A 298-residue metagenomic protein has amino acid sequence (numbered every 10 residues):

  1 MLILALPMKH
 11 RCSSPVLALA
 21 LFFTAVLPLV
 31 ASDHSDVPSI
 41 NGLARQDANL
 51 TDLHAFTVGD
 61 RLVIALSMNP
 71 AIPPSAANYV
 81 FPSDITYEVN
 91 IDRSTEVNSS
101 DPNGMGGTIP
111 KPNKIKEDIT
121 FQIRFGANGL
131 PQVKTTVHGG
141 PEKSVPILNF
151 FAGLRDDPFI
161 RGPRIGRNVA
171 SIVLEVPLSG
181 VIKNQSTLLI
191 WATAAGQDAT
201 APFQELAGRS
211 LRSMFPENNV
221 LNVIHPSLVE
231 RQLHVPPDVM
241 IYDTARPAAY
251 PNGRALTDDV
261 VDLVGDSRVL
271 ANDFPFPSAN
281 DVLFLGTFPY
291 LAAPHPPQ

Functional and structural regions predicted by a protein language model:
A5-L17: Bacterial N-terminal signal peptides that target proteins for export
A18-V26: Bacterial N-terminal signal peptides
A31-Q298: Surface-exposed extracytoplasmic segments
